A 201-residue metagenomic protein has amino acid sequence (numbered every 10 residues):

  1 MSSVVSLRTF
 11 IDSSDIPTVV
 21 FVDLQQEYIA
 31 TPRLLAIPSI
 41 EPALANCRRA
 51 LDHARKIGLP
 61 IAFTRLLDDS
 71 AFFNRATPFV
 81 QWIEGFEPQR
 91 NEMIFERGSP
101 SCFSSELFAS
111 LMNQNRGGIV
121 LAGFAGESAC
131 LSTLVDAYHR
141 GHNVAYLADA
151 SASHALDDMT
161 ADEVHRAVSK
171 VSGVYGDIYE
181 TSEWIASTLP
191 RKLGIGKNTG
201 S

Functional and structural regions predicted by a protein language model:
S2-T18, F72-S201: Active-site-adjacent betaalpha module
D15, R33-I61: A short alpha/beta connector and helix-capping loop motif
T18-V22, Y28: Acidic-leg catalytic submotif of subtilisin-like serine proteases
F21-V22, L59-L66, L147: Short beta-strand segments at enzyme active-site cores
E27, D69, S153: Active-site loop signature of alpha/beta-hydrolase-fold enzymes
E27-A30, P60-T64, E84-I94: Short, basic/glycine-rich phosphate-binding loops at helix/coil junctions that contact nucleotide phosphates
A30-R33, N74: Short, glycine/acidic-enriched capping/hinge loops at junctions between secondary-structure elements
R33-A36, L67, I94, I119: Short, basic, glycine/proline-bearing loop/turn elements
